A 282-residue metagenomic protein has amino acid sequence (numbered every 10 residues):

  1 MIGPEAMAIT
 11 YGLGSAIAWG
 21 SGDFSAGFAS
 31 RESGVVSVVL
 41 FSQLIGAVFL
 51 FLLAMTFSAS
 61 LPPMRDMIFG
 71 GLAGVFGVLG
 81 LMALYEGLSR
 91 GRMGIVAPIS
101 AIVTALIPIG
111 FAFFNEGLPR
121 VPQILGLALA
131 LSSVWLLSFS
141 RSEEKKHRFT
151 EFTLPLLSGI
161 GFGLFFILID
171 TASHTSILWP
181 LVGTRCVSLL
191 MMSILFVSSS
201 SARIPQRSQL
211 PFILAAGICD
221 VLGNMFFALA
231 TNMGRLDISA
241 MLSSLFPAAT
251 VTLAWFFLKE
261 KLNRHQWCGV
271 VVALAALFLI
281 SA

Functional and structural regions predicted by a protein language model:
M1-I17, S21, S25-G70, L81-G91 (+4 more regions): Membrane-interface interhelical linkers
G12, V36-L40, G70, G94-P98 (+7 more regions): Hydrophobic/aromatic positions within or immediately flanking transmembrane alpha-helices of multi-pass small-molecule
L13, I17, S21, V48 (+9 more regions): Hydrophobic/aromatic residues within the transmembrane alpha-helices of Major Facilitator Superfamily
R31-V38, A83-I99, L118, S173-P180 (+1 more regions): Structural motif at transmembrane-helix junctions in multi-pass transporters
L44-L50, I99-F113, V187-M191, G223-F226 (+2 more regions): Alpha-helical transmembrane segments of compact multi-pass small-molecule transporters, enriched in specific families
I45, L50, L106-G110, P119-S140 (+1 more regions): Hydrophobic transmembrane alpha-helices of multi-pass small-molecule transport proteins
L50-S60, P108-Q123, G161-L178, D220-D237 (+1 more regions): Hydrophobic alpha-helical transmembrane segments in multi-pass integral membrane proteins
V75-G80, L129-F139, C186-I194, F246-T252: Alpha-helical transmembrane segments and their membrane-interface exit regions
